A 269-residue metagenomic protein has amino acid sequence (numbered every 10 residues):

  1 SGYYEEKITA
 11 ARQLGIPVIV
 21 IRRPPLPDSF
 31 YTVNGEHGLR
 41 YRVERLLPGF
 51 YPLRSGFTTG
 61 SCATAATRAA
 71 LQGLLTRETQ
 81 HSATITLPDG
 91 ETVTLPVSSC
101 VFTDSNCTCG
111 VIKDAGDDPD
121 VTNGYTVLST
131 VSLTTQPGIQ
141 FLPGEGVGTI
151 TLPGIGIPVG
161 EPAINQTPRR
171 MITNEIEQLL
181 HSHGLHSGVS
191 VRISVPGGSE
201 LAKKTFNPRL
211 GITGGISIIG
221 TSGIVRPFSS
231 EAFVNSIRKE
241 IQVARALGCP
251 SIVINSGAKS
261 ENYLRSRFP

Functional and structural regions predicted by a protein language model:
S1-L14, I19, R23: A C-terminal functional module that forms or caps the active site or interfaces directly with catalytic machinery
E5, V33-H37, G60-A65, N123 (+3 more regions): Electropositive phosphate-/nucleotide-binding environments in soluble metabolic enzymes
R12, N123, R245: Anion (oxyanion) recognition and catalysis
P25-S29, E261: Short gly/pro/ser/thr-enriched loop/turn and capping motifs at secondary-structure boundaries
D28-R45: Binuclear metal-ion centers of metallo-dependent hydrolases, dominated by the metallo-beta-lactamase
G49-L210: Generic N-terminal targeting/processing segments that precede catalytic cores or assembly contacts
Y51-F57, N207-S217, T221-P269: A structural signal for small-residue-enriched, beta-sheet-centric alpha/beta enzyme cores and oligomeric scaffold folds
